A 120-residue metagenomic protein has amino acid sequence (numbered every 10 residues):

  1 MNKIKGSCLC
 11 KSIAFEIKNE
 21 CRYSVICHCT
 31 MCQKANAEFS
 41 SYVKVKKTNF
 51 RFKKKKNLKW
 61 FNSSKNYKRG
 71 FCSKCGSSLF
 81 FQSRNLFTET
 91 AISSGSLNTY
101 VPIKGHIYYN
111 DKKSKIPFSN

Functional and structural regions predicted by a protein language model:
M1-S7, S12-N120: A short Gly-Trp-Pro
